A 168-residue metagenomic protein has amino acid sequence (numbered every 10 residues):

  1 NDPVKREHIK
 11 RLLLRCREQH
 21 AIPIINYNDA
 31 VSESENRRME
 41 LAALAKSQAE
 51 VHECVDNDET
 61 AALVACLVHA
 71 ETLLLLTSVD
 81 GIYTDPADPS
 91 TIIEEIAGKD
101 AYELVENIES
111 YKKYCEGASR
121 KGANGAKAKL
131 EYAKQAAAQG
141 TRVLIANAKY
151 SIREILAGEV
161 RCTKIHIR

Functional and structural regions predicted by a protein language model:
N1-R168: C-terminal catalytic "cap/lid" subdomain
